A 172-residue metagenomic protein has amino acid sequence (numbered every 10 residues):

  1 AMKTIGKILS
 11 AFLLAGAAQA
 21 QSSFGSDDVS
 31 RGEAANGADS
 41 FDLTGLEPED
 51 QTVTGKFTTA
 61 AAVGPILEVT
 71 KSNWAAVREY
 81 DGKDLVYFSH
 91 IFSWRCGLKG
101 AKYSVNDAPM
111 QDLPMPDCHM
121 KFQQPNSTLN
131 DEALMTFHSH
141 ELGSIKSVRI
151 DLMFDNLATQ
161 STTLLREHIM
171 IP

Functional and structural regions predicted by a protein language model:
K3-A11: Sec-dependent signal peptide recognition, specifically the positively charged N-region followed immediately by
S72-S89: Contiguous beta-strand segments within globular domains
G100-S104: Beta-strand signatures of extracellular beta-sandwich domains
V105-Q111: Short strand-turn-strand beta-turns centered on an Asx-Gly dipeptide
Q111-Q124: Solvent-exposed serine/threonine-rich low-complexity stretches and specific carbohydrate-binding patches
F122-K146: Short, solvent-exposed, Trp/other aromatic-anchored flexible loops in extracytoplasmic proteins
S144-D155: Short, aromatic- and glycine-rich surface loops/edge beta-strands on solvent-exposed regions
F154-T162: Short acidic/polar inter-strand loop motif in beta-rich domains
